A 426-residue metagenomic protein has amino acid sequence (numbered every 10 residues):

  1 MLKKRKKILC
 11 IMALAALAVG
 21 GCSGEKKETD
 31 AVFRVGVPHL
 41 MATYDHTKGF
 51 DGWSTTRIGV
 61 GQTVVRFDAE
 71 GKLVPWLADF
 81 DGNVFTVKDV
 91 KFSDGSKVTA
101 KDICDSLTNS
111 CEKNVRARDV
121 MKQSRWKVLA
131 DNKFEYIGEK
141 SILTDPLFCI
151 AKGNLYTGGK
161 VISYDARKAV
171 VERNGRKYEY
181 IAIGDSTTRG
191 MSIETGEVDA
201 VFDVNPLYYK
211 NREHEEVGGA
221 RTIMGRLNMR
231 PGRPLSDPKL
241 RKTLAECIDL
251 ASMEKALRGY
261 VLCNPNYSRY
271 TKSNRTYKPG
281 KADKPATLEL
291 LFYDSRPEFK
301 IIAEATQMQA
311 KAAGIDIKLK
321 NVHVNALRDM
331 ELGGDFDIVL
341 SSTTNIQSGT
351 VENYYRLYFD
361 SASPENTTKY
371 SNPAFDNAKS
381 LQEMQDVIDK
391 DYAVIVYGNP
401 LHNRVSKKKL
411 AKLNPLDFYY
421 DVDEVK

Functional and structural regions predicted by a protein language model:
K4, G36-T86, T108, F418: N-terminal lobe/hinge region of extracytoplasmic solute-binding protein
V19-G21: C-terminal motif of bacterial Sec signal peptides marking the signal peptidase cleavage site
W76-V115, S192, P234-S236: Aromatic- and charge-enriched surface segment that lines or borders ligand/interaction sites
D81, V115-T157: Surface-exposed binding/hinge segments that line and control ligand-binding clefts or catalytic entry sites
K127, I162-E172, E179-G232: Extracellular/periplasmic solute-recognition and catalytic clefts
F202-G280, T367-N372, D391-S406: Local pocket/hinge segments that shape ligand/substrate recognition
K281-N345: Ligand/substrate-recognition segments at binding pockets and active sites
K318-L319, H323-L327, E352-A411, K426: Extracytoplasmic/peripheral linker and loop segments enriched in polar/acidic and small residues with frequent Thr/Pro
